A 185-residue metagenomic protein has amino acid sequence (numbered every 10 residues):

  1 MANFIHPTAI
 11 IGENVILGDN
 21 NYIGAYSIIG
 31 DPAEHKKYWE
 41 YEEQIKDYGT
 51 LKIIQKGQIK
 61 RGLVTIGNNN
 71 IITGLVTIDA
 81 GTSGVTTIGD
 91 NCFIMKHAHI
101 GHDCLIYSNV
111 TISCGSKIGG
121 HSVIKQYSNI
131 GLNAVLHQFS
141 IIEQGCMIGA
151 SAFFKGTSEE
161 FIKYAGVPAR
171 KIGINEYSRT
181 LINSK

Functional and structural regions predicted by a protein language model:
M1-F4, I10, I16, Y22-R61 (+6 more regions): Glycine-rich hexapeptide-repeat left-handed beta-helix
D19, I66-L75, I88-D90: Parallel beta-helix/beta-solenoid
G101: Short metal-binding segments enriched for Cys and/or His
